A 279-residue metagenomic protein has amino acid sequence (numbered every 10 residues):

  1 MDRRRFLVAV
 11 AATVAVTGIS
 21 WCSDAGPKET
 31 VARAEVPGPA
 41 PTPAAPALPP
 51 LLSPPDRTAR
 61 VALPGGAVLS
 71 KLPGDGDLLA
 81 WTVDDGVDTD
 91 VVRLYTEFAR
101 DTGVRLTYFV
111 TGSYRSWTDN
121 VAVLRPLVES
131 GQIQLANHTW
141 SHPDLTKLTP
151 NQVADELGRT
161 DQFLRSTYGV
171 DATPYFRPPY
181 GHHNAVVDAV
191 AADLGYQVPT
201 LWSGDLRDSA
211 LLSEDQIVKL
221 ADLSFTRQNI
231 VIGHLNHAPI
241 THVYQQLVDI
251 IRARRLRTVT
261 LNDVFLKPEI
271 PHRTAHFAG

Functional and structural regions predicted by a protein language model:
M1-V14: N-terminal secretory signal peptides and thylakoid transit peptides that target proteins across membranes
G18-E35: C-terminal region of N-terminal signal peptides and the immediate post-cleavage residues of exported proteins
A45-N137, S141-D144, Q152, E156 (+2 more regions): Active-site beta->alpha N-cap acidic-glycine motif
L63-D75, T102, P239-G279: C-terminal domain-boundary segment and adjacent tail
V83, V110-G112, N137-T139, P178-Y180 (+3 more regions): A cross-domain feature marking catalytic cores of carbohydrate-active enzymes and several ubiquitous metabolic/repair
G86-D90, T111-N120, D144-L148, R177-H183 (+2 more regions): Acidic-and-aromatic substrate-binding clefts and catalytic sites of carbohydrate-active enzymes
R100-T107, Q134, P150-N184, K219-G233: CE4/NodB-like, metal-dependent polysaccharide N-deacetylase domain that modifies extracellular/periplasmic N-acetylated
H182-S224, L256-E269: His/Asp/Glu-enriched short active-site or ligand-binding loop at hydrolase and phosphoryl-transfer sites
